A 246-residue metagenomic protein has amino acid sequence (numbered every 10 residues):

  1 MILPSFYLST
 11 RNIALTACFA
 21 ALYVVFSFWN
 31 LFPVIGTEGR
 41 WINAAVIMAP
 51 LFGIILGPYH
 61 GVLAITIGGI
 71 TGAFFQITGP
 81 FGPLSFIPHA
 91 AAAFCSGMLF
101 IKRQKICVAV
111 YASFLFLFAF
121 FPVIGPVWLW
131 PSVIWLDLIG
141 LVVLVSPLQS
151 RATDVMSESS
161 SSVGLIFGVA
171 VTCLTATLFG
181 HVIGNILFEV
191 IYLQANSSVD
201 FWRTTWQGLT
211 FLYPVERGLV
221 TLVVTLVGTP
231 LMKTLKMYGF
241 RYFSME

Functional and structural regions predicted by a protein language model:
M1-E246: Loop-helix junctions at membrane interfaces
